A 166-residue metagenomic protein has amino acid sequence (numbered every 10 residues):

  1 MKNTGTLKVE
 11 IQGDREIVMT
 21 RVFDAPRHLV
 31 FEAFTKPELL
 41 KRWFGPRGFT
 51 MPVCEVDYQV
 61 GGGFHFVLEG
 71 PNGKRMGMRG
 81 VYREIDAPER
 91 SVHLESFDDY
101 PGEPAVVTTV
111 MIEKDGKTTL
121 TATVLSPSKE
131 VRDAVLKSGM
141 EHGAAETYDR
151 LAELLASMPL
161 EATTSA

Functional and structural regions predicted by a protein language model:
M1-N3, P127-A166: A conserved amphipathic terminal alpha-helix motif
M1-T50, A166: Hydrophobic ligand-binding cavity/cleft-lining segments
D14-T20, M51, G63, G77 (+3 more regions): Intrinsic-disorder/low-complexity, polar/charged segments enriched in Ser/Thr/Lys/Arg/Asp/Glu/Gln
E16, V92-E146: Beta-strand/loop substructures that line and gate deep hydrophobic ligand-binding cavities in soluble
R27, Y58-Q59, R83-R90, V110-T119: A short, structured loop/turn motif at beta-sheet edges
V30, L40, F64-F66, Y82 (+4 more regions): Hydrophobic pocket/interface hotspot
M51-L94: Glycine-rich portal/gate segments that line the openings of hydrophobic small-molecule binding cavities
